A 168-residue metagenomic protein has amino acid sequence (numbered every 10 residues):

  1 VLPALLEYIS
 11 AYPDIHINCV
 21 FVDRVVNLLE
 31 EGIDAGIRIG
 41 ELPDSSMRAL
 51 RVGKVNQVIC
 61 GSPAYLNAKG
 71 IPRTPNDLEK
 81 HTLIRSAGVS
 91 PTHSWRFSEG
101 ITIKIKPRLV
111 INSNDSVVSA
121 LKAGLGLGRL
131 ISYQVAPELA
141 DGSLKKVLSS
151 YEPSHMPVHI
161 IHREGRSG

Functional and structural regions predicted by a protein language model:
V1, L28, K69-G70, G168: Secondary-structure boundary/capping motif
V1-S45: Central regulatory/effector-binding core of bacterial HTH transcription factors
A11-D14, D141, R166: Conserved amphipathic alpha-helical interaction elements at protein-protein interfaces in regulatory, energy-coupling
N18-V22, V147, I161: Solvent-exposed beta-strand sheet faces enriched in polar/charged residues
N27, L42-H155: C-terminal regulatory
V158-G168: A bilobed periplasmic-binding-protein/Venus flytrap-type ligand-binding module shared by bacterial periplasmic
